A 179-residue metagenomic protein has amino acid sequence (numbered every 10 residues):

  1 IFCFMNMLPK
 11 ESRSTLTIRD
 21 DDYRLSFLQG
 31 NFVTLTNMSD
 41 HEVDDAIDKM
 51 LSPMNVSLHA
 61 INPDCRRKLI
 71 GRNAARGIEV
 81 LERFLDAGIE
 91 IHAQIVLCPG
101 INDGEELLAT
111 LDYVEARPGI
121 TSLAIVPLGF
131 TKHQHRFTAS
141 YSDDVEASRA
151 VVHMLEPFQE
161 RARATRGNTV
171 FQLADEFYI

Functional and structural regions predicted by a protein language model:
I1-I120, G129-F158: Conserved Radical SAM active-site core
R149-I179: Hard-cation-handling environments
